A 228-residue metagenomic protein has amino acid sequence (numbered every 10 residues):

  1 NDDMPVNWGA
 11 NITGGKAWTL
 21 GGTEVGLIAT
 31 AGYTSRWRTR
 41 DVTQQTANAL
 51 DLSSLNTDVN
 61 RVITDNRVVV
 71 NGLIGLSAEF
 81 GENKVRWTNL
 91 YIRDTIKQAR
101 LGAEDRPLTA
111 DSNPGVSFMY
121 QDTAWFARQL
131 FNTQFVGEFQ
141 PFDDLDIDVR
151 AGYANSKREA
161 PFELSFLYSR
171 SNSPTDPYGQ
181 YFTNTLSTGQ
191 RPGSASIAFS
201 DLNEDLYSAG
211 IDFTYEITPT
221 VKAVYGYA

Functional and structural regions predicted by a protein language model:
N1-G102, R128-F135, Q140-P141: Transmembrane beta-barrel wall of Gram-negative outer-membrane proteins
K97-A228: Replace "related TpsB outer-membrane translocases also match" with "some related outer-membrane beta-barrels such as
